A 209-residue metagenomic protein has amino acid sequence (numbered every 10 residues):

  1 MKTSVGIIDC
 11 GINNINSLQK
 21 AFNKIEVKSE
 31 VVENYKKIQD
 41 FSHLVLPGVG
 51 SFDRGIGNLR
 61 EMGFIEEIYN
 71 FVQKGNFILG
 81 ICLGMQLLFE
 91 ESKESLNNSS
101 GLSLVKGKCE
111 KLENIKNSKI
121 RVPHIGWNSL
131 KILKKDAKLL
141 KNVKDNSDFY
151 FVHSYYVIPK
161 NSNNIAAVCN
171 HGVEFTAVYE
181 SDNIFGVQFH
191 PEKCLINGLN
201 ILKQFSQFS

Functional and structural regions predicted by a protein language model:
M1-G6: Extreme N-terminal starter segment of soluble prokaryotic enzymes
S29-D40: Short acidic low-complexity segments
H43: Short, Asp-centered acidic motifs that coordinate Mg2+ and/or phosphate in catalytic or ligand-binding sites
G50-G126: Cysteine-nucleophile active-site neighborhood
K93-H171: Pocket-forming structural segment of enzyme catalytic cores
V173-E180: Short, surface-exposed beta-strand/loop micro-motifs that present aromatic residues
V187-S209: Acyltransferase
